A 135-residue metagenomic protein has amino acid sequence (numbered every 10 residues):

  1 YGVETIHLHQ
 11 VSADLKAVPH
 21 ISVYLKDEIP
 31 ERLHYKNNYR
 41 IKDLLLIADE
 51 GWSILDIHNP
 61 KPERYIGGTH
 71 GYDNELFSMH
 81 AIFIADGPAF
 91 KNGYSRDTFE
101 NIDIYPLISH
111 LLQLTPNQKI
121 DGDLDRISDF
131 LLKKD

Functional and structural regions predicted by a protein language model:
Y1-S95, F99-L107: Active-site neighborhoods of enzymes that stabilize oxyanions during catalysis
K16, H20, S109-N117, L132: Sec-exported extracytoplasmic/periplasmic mature domains
L25-D27, Q118-D121: Surface-exposed patches in mature extracellular/periplasmic domains of secreted proteins
I104, K119-D135: Long, internal low-complexity/basic segments
